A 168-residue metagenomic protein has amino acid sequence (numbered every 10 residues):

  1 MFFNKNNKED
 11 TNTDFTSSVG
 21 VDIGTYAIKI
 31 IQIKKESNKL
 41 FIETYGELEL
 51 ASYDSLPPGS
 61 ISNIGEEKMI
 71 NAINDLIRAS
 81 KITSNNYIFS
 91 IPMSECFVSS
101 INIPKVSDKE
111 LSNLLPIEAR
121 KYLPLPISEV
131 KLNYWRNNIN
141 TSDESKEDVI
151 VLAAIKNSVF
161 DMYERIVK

Functional and structural regions predicted by a protein language model:
M1-K168: Hydrophobic/aromatic-enriched cytosolic interaction surfaces used to assemble or bind macromolecules
